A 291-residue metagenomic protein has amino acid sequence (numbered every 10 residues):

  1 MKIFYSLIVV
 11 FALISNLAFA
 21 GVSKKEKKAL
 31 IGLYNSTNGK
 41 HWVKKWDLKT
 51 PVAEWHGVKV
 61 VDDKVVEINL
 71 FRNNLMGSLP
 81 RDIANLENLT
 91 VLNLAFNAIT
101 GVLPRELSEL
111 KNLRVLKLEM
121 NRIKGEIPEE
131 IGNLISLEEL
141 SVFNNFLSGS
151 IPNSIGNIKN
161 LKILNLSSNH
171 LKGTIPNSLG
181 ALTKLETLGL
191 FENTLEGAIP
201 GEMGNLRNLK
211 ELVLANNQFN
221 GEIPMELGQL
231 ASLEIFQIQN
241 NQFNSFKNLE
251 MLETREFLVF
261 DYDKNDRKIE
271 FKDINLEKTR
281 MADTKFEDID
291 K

Functional and structural regions predicted by a protein language model:
M1-K24: Bacterial Sec-dependent N-terminal signal peptides
N35-S78, K291: LRR flanking "cap" motifs
D62, A84-L89, S108-L113, G132-L137 (+5 more regions): Leucine-rich repeat
N73, N97, L118-N121, V142-N145 (+5 more regions): Consensus "Asn ladder" position of solenoid repeat domains
L79-R81, L103-R105, K124-E129, S148-N153 (+5 more regions): The feature encodes a structural signal of leucine-rich repeats
L86-S168: A generic tandem-repeat structural signature
I135-M225: Eukaryotic tandem repeat interaction scaffolds
L206, K210-G221, E226-D290: Leucine-rich repeat domain C-terminal region
